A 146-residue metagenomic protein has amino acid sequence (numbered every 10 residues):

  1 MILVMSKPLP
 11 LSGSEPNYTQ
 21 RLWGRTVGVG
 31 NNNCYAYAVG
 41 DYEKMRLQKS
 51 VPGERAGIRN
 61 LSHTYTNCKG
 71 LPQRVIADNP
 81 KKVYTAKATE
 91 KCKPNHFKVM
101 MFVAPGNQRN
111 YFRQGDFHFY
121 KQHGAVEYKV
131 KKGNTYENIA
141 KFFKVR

Functional and structural regions predicted by a protein language model:
I2-K82: Cysteine-nucleophile protease catalytic domains, especially the papain-like/related folds used in DUB/UBL proteases
R46-Q48, G124-A125, K129: Short amphipathic alpha-helical segments with coiled-coil-like heptad repeat character
H63-A125: ...with weaker cross-activation on analogous glycine-rich loops/strands in unrelated enzymes
V126-R146: Primarily a LysM-type cell-wall glycan-binding module
